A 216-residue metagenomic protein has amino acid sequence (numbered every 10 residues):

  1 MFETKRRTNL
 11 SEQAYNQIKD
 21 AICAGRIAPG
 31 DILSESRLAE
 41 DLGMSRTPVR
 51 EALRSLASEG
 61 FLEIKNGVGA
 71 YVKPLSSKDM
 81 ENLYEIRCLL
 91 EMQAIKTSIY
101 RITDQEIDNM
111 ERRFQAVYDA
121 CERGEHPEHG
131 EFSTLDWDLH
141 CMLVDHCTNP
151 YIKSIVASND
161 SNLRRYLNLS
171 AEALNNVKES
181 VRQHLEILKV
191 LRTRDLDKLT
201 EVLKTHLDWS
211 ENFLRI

Functional and structural regions predicted by a protein language model:
M1-Y100, I216: Short linear motifs at protein or domain termini
S11, K19, S34, C88-E91 (+5 more regions): Alpha-helical structural signal
R26, F61, E125, D195-L196: Residue-level recognition of short, well-ordered coil/turn positions that link secondary-structure elements
G67, L90, R112, E179-R182: Alpha-helix N-cap/N′ positions at the starts of helices
S76-S77, L167-S170: Short alpha-helical transmembrane interface motifs in multi-pass membrane proteins
I95, Y100, D104-N168, V181-V190 (+1 more regions): Conserved amphipathic alpha-helical segments that form helical-bundle/coiled-coil interaction surfaces
E172-N176: Solvent-exposed loop and edge beta-strand segments that line ligand/cofactor-binding and catalytic clefts
